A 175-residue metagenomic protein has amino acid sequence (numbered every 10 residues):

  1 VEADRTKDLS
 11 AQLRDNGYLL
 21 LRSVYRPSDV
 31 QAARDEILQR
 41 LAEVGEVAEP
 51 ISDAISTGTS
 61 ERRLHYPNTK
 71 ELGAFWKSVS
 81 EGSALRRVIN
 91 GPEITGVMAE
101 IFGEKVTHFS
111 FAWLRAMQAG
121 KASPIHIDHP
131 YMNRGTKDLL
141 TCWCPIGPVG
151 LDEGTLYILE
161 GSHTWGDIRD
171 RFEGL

Functional and structural regions predicted by a protein language model:
V1-D15, R22-I125, Y131-M132: Non-heme Fe(II)-dependent double-stranded beta-helix
L20-S23, T107-S110, T141, T155-I158: A structural signal for short, well-ordered beta-strand segments and their strand-loop junctions that often border
W113, I127-H129, C144-P148, E160: Short, structured patches in soluble enzyme cores that scaffold and shape functional sites
N133-L151: Short, conserved beta-strand element in jelly-roll/cupin
V149-L175: Double-stranded beta-helix
